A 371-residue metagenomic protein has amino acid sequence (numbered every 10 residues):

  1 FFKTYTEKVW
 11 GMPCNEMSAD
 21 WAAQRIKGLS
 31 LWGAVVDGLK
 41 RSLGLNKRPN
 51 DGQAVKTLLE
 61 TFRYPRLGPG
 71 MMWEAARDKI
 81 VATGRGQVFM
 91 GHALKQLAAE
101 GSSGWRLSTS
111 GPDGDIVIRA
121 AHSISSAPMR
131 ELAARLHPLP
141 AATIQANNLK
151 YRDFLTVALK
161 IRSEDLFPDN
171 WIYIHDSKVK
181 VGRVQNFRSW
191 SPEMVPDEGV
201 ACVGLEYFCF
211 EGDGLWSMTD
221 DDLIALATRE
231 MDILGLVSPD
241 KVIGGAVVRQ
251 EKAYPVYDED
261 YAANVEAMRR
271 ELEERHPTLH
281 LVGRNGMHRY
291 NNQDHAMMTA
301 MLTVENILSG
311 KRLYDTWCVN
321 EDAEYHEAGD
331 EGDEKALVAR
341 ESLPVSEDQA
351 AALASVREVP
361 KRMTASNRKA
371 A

Functional and structural regions predicted by a protein language model:
F1-Q96, G104-W105, R119: Active-site/ligand-binding neighborhood in enzyme catalytic cores
K8, K79-A82, E131, R135 (+2 more regions): Active-site catalytic microenvironments for nucleophilic, acid-base chemistry
P65, M90-D240, V248, A262 (+5 more regions): Mid-domain catalytic core of redox enzymes that form a hydrophobic substrate pocket/lid adjacent to a catalytic redox
Q87-F89, I243-A246, H280: General small-molecule cofactor/ligand-binding pocket signal
S189-W190, N285-H295: Glycine-rich phosphate/pyrophosphate-binding beta-alpha loops
P192-E198, E251-L281, M287-H288: FAD-binding beta-loop-beta segment adjacent to the flavin cofactor pocket
H295-T316: Internal hydrophobic alpha-helix adjacent to the cofactor/substrate pocket in enzyme cavities
